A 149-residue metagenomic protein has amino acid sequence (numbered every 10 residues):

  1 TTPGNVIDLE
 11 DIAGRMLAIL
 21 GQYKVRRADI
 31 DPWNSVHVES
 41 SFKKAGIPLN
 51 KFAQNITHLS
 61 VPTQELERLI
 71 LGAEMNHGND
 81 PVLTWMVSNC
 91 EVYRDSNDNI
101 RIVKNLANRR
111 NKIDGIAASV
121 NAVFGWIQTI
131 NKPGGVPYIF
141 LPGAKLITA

Functional and structural regions predicted by a protein language model:
T1-Q54, Q64, H77-A149: RNase H-like, metal-dependent nuclease domains and their acidic two-metal-ion catalytic environment used
H58-L66: Short, charged, surface-exposed secondary-structure boundary motifs
E65-E74: Active-site proximal helix-loop segment of RNase H-like, two-metal nucleases, encompassing DDE(D)
